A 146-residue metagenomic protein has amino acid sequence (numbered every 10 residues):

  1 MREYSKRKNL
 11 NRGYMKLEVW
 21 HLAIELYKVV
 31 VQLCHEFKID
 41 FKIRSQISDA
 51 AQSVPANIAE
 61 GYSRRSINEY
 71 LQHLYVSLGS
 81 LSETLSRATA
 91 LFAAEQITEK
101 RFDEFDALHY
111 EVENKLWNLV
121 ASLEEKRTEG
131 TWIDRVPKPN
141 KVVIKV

Functional and structural regions predicted by a protein language model:
M1-V146: Amphipathic alpha-helical assembly/interaction segments
